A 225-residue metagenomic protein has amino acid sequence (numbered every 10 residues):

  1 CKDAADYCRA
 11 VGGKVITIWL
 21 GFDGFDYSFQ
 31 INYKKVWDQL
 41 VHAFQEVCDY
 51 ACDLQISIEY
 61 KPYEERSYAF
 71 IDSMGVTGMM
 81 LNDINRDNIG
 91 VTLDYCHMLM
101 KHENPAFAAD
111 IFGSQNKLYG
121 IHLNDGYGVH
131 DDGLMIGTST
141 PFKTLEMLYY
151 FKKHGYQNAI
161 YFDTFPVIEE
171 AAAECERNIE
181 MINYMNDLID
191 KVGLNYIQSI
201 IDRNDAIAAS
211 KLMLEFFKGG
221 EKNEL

Functional and structural regions predicted by a protein language model:
C1, V11-I16, V36-W37, V41: Extended substrate/RNA-proximal surfaces in nucleic-acid metabolism proteins
D3-D6, H42-E46, C52, I71-L93 (+1 more regions): Histidine-acidic metal/acid-base catalytic patches
A4-Y27: Hydrophobic alpha-helical segments and helix pairs
G13-G21, L54-E59, A159-F162: Short beta-strand segments at enzyme active-site cores
L20, Y60-Y63, L93-Y95, T164: Short glycine-centered, acidic/aromatic-flanked micro-motifs in structured strand/loop junctions that mark active-site
L20-K34, D132-M135, E170: Surface-exposed, active-site-proximal loop segments in enzymatic domains
F22-D26, P62-E64, G126-H130, P166-V167: A short, flexible beta-alpha/helix-coil linker loop
Y33-V47, L54-T77: Loop-centered beta-sheet repeat module
